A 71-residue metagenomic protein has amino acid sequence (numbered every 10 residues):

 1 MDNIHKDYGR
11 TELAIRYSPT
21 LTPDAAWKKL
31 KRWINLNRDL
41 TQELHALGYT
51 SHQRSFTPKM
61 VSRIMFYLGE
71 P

Functional and structural regions predicted by a protein language model:
D2-L21: Polyanion-binding surface elements
E12, K29, M60: Ca2+-coordinating acidic residues in Ca2+-binding motifs
Y17, L30, I34, I64-L68: Amphipathic alpha-helical interface segments used for dimerization/assembly
T20-S55: Major-groove DNA-recognition helix of helix-turn-helix-type DNA-binding domains
R54-P71: A short, Lys/Arg-enriched interface patch at domain edges and termini
